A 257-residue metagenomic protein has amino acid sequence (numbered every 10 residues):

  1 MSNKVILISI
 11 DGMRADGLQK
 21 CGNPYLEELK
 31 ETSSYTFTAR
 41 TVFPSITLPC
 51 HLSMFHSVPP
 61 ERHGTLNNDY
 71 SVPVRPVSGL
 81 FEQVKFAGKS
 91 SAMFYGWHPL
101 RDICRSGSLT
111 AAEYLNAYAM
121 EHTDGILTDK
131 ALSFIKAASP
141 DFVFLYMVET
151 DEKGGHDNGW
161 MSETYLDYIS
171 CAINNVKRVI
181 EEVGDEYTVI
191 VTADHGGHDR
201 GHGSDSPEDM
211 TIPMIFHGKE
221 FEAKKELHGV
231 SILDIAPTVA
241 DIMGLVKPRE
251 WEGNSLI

Functional and structural regions predicted by a protein language model:
M1-I257: Feature captures the catalytic ectodomains and active-site-proximal regions of enzymes that hydrolyze or transfer
